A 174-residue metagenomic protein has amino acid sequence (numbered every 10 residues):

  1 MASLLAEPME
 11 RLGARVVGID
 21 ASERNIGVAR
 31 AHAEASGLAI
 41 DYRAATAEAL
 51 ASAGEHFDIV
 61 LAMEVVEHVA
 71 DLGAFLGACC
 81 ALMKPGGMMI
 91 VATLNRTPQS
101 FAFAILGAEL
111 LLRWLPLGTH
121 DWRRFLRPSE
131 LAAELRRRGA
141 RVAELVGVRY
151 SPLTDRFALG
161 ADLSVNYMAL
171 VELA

Functional and structural regions predicted by a protein language model:
M1-S100, P128-L131, A169-L173: Conserved SAM-binding loop
D20, V146-G147: Residue-level recognition of beta-strand->loop/alpha-helix junctions
H32-L38, L106-G107, F157-A161: Short low-complexity, flexible loop/linker segments enriched in glycine and/or proline with clustered acidic
T93, L110-E130: Acceptor-substrate binding/catalytic loop of class I
S100-L110: Short, flexible, mixed-charge acidic loops at enzyme active sites
W122-L145: Short alpha-helix
A140, R156-A174: Core SAM-dependent methyltransferase catalytic element
V148-A158: Class I S-adenosyl-L-methionine
